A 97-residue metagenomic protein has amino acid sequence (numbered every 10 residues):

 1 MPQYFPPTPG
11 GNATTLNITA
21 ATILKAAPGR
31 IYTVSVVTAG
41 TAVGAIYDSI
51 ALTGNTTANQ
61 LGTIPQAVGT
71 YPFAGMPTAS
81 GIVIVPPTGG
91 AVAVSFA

Functional and structural regions predicted by a protein language model:
M1-A97: Surface-exposed, low-hydrophobicity beta-strand/loop segments enriched in small/polar/acidic residues
